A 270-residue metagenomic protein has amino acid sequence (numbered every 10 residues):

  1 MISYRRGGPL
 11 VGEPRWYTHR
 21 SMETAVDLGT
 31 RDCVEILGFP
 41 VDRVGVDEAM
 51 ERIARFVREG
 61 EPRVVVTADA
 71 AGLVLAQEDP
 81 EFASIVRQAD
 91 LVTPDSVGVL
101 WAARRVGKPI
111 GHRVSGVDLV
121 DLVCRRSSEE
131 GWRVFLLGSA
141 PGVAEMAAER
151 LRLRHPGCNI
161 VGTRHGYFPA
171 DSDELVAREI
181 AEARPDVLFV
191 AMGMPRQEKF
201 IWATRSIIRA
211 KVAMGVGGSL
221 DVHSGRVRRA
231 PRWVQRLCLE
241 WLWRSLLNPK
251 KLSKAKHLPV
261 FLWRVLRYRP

Functional and structural regions predicted by a protein language model:
I2-R6: Extreme N-terminal basic, low-complexity initiation segments that serve as generic localization/processing leaders
G7-G8, G12: Residue-identity detector for glycine
S21-R113, V117-D118: N-terminal nucleotide/polyanion-binding subdomain common to many enzyme families
G29-V41, D118-R154: A short, flexible N-terminal coil/short beta segment enriched in small residues
D95, A183-D186: Short acidic/histidine-rich motifs immediately flanking catalytic phosphotransfer sites in two-component signaling
L100-R104, R229-P270: A transmembrane-helix-recognition feature enriched in membrane-embedded lipid enzymes and envelope glyco-/phospholipid
F135, S139, V143, A147-L151 (+5 more regions): Internal alpha/beta domain cores that form substrate/cofactor-binding pockets in large enzymes and binding proteins
